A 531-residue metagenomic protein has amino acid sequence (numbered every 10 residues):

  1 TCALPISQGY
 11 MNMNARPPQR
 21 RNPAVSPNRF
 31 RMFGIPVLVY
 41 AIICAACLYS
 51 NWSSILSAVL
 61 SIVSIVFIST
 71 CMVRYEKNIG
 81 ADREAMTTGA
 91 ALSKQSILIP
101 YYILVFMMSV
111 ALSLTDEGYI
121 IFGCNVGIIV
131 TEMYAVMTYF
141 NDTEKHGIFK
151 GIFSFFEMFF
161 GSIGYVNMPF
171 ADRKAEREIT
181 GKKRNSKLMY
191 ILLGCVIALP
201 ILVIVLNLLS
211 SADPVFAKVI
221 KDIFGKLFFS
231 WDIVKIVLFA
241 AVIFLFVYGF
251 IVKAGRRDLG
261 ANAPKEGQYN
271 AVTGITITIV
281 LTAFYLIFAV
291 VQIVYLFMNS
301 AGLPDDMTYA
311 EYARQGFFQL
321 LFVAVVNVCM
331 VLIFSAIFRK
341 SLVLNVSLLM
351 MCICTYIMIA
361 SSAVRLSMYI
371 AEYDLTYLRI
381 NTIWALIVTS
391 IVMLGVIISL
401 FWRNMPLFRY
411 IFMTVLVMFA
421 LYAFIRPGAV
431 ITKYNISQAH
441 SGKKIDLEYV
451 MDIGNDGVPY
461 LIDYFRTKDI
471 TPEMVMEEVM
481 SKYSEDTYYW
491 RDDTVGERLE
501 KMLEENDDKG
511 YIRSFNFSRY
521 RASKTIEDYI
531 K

Functional and structural regions predicted by a protein language model:
T1-L4: Short, small-residue-biased leader/transition segments that mark boundaries at the very start of proteins
G9-G80: N-terminal signal-anchor module of multipass membrane proteins
L48-W52, V59-V215, A240, F244-A254: Transmembrane-helix bundle segments that line or gate the permeation/cavity pathway in multi-pass membrane proteins
F224-F239, D305-V325, L375-L386: Short aromatic-rich membrane-water interface segments that cap or initiate transmembrane helices in multi-pass membrane
T278, M405-G428: Internal/C-terminal transmembrane anchor helices
M350-S399: Membrane-embedded alpha-helical segments of integral membrane proteins
A420-I445: Hydrophobic alpha-helical transmembrane segments in integral membrane proteins
M451-K531: Extracytosolic and intramembrane catalytic regions of membrane-associated proteins in envelope/secretory systems
